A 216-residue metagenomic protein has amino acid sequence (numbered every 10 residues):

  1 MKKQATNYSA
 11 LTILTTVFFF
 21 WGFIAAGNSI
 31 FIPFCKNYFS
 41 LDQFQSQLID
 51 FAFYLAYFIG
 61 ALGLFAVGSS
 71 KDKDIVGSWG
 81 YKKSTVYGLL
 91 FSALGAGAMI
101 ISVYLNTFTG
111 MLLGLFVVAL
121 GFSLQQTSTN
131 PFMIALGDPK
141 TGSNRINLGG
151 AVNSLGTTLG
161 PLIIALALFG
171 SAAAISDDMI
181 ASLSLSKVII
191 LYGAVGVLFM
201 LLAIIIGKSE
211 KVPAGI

Functional and structural regions predicted by a protein language model:
K3-P33, F116: Pair of pore-lining "gating" transmembrane helices in MFS-fold secondary transporters
F19, F108-S128: Hydrophobic core of transmembrane alpha-helices in multi-pass small-molecule transporters, especially MFS/SLC-type
I30-S46: Short amphipathic helix-loop junctions that connect adjacent transmembrane helices in Major Facilitator Superfamily/SLC
Q47-D74, L155: Central cavity-lining transmembrane alpha-helices of secondary-active solute carriers, predominantly the Major
A61-T109: Conserved MFS/SLC helix-loop-helix module at the cytosolic interface between two early adjacent transmembrane helices
F122-S123, T141-A173: Glycine-rich segments within core transmembrane alpha-helices of 12-TM secondary carriers
L124-T141: Intracellular juxtamembrane helix-capping segments at the cytosolic ends of symmetry-related transmembrane helices
G160, I164-I175, G193-I216: C-terminal membrane-cytosol helix-exit motif in multi-pass small-molecule transporters
